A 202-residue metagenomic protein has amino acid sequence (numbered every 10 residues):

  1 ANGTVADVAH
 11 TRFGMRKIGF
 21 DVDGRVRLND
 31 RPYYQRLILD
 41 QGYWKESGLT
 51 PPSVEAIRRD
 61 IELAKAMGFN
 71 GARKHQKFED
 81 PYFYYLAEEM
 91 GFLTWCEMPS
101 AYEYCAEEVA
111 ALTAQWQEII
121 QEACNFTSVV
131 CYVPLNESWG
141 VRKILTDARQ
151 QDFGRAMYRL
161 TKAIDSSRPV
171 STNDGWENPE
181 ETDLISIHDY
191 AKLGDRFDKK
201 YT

Functional and structural regions predicted by a protein language model:
A1-F78, L86, M90-T94, Q115 (+2 more regions): Secreted/periplasmic carbohydrate-active enzymes, especially glycoside hydrolases
R59-E62, G71-T202: Substrate-binding/catalytic cleft of secreted carbohydrate-active enzymes, primarily glycoside hydrolases
